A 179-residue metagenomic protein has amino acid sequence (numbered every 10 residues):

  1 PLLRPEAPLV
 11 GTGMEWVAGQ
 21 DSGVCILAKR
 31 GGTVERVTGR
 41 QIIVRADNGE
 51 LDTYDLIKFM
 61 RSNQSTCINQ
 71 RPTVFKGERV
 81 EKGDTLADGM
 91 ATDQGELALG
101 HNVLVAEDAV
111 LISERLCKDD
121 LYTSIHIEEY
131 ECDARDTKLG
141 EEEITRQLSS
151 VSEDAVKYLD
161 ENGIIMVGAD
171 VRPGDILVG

Functional and structural regions predicted by a protein language model:
P1-R71, K82-G179: Long, charge-dense accessory insertions within large macromolecular proteins
F75: Short glycine/proline-centered loop/turn elements that form peptide/ligand docking sites
